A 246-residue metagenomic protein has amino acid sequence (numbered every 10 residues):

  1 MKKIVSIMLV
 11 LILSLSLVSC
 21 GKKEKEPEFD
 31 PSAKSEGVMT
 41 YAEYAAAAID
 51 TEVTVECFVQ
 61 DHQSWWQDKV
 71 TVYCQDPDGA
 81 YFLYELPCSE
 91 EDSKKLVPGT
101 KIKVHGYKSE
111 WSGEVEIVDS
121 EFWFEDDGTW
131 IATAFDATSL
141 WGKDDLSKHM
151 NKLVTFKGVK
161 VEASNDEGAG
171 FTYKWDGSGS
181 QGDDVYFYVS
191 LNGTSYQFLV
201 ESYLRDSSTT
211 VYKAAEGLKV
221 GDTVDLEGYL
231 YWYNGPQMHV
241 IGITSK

Functional and structural regions predicted by a protein language model:
M1-L9, K22: Positively charged n-region of N-terminal signal peptides that target proteins for export
S16-S19: C-terminal motif of bacterial Sec signal peptides marking the signal peptidase cleavage site
G21-K246: OB-fold single-stranded nucleic acid-binding module
